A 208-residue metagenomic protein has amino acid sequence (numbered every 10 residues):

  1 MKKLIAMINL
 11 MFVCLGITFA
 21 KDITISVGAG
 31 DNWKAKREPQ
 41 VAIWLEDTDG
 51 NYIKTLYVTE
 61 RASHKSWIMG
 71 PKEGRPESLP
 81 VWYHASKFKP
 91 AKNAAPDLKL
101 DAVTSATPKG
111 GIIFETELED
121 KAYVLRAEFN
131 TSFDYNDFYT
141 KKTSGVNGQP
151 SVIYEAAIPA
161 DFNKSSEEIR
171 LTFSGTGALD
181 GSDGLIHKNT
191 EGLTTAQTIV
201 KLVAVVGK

Functional and structural regions predicted by a protein language model:
K2-V13: Sec-dependent signal peptide recognition, specifically the positively charged N-region followed immediately by
L15-A20: Sec/Tat signal peptide C-region and signal peptidase I cleavage site
I23-K36, R61, Y135: Short amphipathic, basic-aromatic surface patches that mediate peripheral association with negatively charged
G30-N32, T55-K65, R170-G181: Short, solvent-exposed aromatic-acidic interface loops
K36-A42: Short coil-to-beta strand junction motifs in C2/discoidin
T48-Y135: Structured domain cores in non-transmembrane regions
F114-L118, A122-K208: Glycine-rich, aromatic-bearing surface loops/beta-hairpins
